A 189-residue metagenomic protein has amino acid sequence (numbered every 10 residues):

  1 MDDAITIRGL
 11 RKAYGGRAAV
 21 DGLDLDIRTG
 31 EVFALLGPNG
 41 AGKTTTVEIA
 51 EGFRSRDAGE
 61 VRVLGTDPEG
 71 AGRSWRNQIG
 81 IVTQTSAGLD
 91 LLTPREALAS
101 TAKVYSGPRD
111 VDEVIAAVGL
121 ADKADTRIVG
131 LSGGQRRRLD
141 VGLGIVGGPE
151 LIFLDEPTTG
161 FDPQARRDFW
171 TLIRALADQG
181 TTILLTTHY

Functional and structural regions predicted by a protein language model:
E51: Helix-to-loop junction immediately C-terminal to a conserved catalytic motif
G59-G70, S74-W75: Conserved ABC transporter NBD signature motif
A99, K103, P108-A124: Conserved ABC ATPase "signature" region
V141: Hydrophobic anchor residue at the start of the ABC signature
I152-D155: Catalytic Walker B motif of ABC-type/P-loop ATPase nucleotide-binding domains
R166-Q179: Helical segment within the ABC ATPase nucleotide-binding domain
